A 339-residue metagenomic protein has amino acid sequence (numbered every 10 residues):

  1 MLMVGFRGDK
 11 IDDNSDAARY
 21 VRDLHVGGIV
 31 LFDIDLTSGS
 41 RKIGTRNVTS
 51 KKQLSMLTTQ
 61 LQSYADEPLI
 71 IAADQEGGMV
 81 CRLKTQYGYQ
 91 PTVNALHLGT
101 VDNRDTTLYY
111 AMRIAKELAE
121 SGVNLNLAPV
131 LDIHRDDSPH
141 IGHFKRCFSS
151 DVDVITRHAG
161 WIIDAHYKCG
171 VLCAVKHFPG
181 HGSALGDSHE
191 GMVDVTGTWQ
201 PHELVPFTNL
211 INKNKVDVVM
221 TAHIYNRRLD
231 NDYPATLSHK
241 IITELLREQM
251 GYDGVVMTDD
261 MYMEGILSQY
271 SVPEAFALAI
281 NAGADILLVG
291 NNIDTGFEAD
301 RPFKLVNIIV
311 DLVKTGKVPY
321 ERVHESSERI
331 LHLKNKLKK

Functional and structural regions predicted by a protein language model:
M1-M56, V80: DNA-contacting surface of Y-family translesion DNA polymerases
R7-D9, A73-C81, T85-Q86, N124-R135 (+2 more regions): Short glycine-enriched loops at secondary-structure junctions
D12-D13, I29, T45-Y64, L69 (+2 more regions): Second-shell residues forming the walls of enzyme active-site clefts
G27-I34, N124-P129, G283-L287: Divalent metal-dependent hydrolysis catalytic cores, especially in the metallo-beta-lactamase
R46-I70, G77, D102-G122, E328: Active-site-adjacent structural elements in enzyme catalytic domains
C81-N94, S138, G142, V193-T196: Aromatic- and acidic-residue-enriched segments that line the glycan-binding/catalytic groove of carbohydrate-active
V93-V123, A128-A159, I163: A substrate-binding/cap region within the structured catalytic cores of diverse enzymes
V313-K339: Mid-to-C-terminal alpha-helical segments outside catalytic/metal-binding sites
